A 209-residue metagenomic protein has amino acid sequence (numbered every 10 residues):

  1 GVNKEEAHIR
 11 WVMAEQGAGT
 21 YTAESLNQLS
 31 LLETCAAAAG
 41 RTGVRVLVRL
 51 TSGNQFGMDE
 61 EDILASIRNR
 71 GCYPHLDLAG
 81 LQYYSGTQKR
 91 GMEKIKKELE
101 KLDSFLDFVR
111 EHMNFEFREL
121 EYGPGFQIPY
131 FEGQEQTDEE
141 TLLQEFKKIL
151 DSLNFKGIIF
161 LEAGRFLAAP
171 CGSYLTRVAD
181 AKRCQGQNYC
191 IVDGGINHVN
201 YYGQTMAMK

Functional and structural regions predicted by a protein language model:
G1-E119: Active-site-proximal beta-alpha core segment in soluble small-molecule metabolic enzymes
K4, Q28, G53, I63 (+5 more regions): Short, glycine-/Ser/Thr-/acidic-enriched flexible segments
G43-L47, L102-S104, L142-N154: Alpha-helix-loop-beta-strand connector modules within alpha/beta enzyme cores
V44, E116-R118, P124, G157 (+1 more regions): The start of beta-strands in P-loop NTPase/AAA+ ATPase cores
S85-T87, L120-Q127, A163-F166: Glycine-rich beta-strand-to-loop/alpha-helix junction loops that act as flexible
G91-K97, P129-L142, A169-R177: Short glycine/threonine-rich loop-to-helix capping motif typified by GTGT followed within a few residues by an Asp-Pro
E121, F146-K147, F160-L161: Oxyanion-binding "anion nests"
I158-K209: Charged (often Lys/Glu-rich) extended helix/loop segments that serve as interaction or gating elements
